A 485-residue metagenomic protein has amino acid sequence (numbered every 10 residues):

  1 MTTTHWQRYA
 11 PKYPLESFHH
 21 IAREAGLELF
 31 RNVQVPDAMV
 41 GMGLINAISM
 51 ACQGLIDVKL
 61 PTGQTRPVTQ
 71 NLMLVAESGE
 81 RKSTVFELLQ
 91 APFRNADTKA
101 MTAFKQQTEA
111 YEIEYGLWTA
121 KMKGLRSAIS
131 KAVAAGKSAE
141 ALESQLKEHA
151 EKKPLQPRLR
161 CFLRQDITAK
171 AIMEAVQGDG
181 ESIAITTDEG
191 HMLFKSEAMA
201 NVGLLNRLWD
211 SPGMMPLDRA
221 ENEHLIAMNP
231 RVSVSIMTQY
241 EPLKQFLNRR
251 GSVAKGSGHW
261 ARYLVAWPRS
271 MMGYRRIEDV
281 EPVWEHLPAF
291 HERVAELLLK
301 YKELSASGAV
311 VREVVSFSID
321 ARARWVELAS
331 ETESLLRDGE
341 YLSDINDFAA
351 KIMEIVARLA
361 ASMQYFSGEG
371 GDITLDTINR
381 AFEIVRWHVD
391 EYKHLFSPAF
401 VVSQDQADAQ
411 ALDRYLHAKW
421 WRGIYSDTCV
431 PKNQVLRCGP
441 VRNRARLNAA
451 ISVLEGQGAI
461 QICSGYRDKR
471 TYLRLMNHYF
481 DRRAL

Functional and structural regions predicted by a protein language model:
M1-L485: Phosphate-handling catalytic cores of nucleic-acid transaction enzymes
